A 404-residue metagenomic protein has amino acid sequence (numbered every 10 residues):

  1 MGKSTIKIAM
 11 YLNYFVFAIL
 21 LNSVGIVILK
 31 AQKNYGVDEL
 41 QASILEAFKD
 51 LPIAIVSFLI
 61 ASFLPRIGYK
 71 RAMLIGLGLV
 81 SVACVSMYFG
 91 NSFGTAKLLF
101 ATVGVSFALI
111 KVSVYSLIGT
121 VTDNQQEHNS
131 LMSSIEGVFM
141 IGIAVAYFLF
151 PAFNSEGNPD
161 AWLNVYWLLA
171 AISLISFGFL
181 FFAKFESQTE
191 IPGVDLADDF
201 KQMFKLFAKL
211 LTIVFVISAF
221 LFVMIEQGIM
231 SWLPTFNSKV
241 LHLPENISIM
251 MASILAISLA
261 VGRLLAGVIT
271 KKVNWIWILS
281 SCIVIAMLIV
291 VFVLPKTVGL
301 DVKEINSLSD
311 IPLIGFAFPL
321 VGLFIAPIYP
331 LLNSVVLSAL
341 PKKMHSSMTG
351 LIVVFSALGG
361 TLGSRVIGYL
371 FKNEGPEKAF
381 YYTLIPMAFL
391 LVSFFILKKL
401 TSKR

Functional and structural regions predicted by a protein language model:
V24-G25, A208-S253: Extracytoplasmic gate region of multi-pass secondary transporters
G36, G68, F89-G94, H242 (+1 more regions): Helix-breaking motifs and short loop linkers at transmembrane-helix boundaries and internal kinks in secondary membrane
I55-G94: Conserved MFS/SLC helix-loop-helix module at the cytosolic interface between two early adjacent transmembrane helices
V56-G68, G262-W275, L300-D301, F371: Helix-to-loop junctions at the C-terminal end of transmembrane segments in multipass secondary transporters
F93-T95, S134-F185: Helix-loop-helix hairpin linking two adjacent transmembrane segments in secondary transporters
L99-G137: Cytoplasmic helix-loop-helix junction between adjacent transmembrane helices in 12-TM secondary transporters
L109-D123, A326-P341: Intracellular juxtamembrane helix-capping segments at the cytosolic ends of symmetry-related transmembrane helices
V273-L332: C-terminal transmembrane helical hairpin of 12-TM major facilitator-type secondary transporters
